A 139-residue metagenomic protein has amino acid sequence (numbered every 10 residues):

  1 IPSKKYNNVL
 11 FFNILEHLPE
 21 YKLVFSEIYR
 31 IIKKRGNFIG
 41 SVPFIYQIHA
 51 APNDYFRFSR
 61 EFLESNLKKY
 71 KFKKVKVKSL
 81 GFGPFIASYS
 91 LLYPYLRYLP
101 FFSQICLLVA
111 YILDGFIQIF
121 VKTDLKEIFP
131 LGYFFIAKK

Functional and structural regions predicted by a protein language model:
I1-H49, R60-E64, F135-A137: Conserved SAM-binding loop
H17, F56, K126-P130: Aromatic-acidic/polar surface patches that form glycan- and anion
L23-S26, N53-F56, L92: Short, glycine/charged-enriched secondary-structure capping and boundary segments
G36, F72-K73: A structural micro-motif
G40-S41, S65, K74-S79, G83-F85 (+2 more regions): Preference for well-ordered, secondary-structure-rich cores of eukaryotic proteins
Y46-A50, G83-S88: Short catalytic/ligand-binding loop motif for oxyanion handling, primarily in non-cytosolic enzymes, centered on
Y55-K71, V77: Short alpha-helix
P84-K139: A C-terminal cap/extension of S-adenosyl-L-methionine-dependent methyltransferases that defines the acceptor-substrate
